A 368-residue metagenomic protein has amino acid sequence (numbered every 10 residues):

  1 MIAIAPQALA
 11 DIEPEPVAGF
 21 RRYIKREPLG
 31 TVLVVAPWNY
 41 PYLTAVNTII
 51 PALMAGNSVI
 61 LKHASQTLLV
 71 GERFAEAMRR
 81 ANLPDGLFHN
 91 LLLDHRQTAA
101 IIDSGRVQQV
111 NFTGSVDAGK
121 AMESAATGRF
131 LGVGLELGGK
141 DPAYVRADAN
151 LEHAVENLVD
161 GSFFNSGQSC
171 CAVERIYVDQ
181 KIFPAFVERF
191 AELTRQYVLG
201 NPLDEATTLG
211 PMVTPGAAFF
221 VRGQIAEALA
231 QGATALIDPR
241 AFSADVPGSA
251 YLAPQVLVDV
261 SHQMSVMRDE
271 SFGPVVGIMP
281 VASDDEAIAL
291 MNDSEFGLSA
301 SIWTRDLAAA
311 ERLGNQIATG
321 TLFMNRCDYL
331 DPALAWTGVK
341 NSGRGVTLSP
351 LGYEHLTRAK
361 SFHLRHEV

Functional and structural regions predicted by a protein language model:
M1-A8, A18: Long amphipathic alpha-helix in the N-terminal Rossmann-like dinucleotide-binding domain of NAD(P)-dependent
A3, E72, E76-R80, A99 (+8 more regions): Replace "anionic and nucleotidyl ligands
I12-H153, V281: Rossmann-like NAD(P) dinucleotide-binding subdomain of oxidoreductase/dehydrogenase enzymes
L53, I60, H89, G134 (+5 more regions): Structural detector of well-ordered beta-strand residues that form the stable sheet scaffold of enzyme domains
G56, F88, V110, G139 (+5 more regions): Residue-level signal for inorganic ion chemistry
D85, S104, L137-G139, C170-C171 (+3 more regions): Short glycine-enriched loop/turn motifs at secondary-structure junctions
V107, V198, I225, A244 (+1 more regions): Conserved C-terminal structural/oligomerization subdomain of aldehyde/semialdehyde dehydrogenase
D117-S261, M324: ALDH superfamily catalytic-core signature
